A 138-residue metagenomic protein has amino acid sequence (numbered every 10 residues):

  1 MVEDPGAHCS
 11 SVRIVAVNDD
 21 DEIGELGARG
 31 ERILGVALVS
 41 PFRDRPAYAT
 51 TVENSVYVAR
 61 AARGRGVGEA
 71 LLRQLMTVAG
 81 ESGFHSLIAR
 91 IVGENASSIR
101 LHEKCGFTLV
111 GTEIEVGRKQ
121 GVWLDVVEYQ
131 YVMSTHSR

Functional and structural regions predicted by a protein language model:
M1-A61, L72, V132-H136: Acetyl-CoA-dependent GNAT
E31, E81, G121-W123: Alpha-helix termination/capping residues and helix-transition junctions
L38, I88-I91, E103, T108-D125 (+1 more regions): Conserved catalytic-core motifs of GNAT/GCN5-like acyltransferases
T50, G83, W123-D125: Residue-level preference for beta-strand/loop junctions
N54, L87-A89, Y129: A structural signal for short, well-ordered beta-strand segments
V58, G64-E81, S86, A96-K104: Conserved acetyl-CoA-binding loop-helix of GNAT-fold acetyltransferases
